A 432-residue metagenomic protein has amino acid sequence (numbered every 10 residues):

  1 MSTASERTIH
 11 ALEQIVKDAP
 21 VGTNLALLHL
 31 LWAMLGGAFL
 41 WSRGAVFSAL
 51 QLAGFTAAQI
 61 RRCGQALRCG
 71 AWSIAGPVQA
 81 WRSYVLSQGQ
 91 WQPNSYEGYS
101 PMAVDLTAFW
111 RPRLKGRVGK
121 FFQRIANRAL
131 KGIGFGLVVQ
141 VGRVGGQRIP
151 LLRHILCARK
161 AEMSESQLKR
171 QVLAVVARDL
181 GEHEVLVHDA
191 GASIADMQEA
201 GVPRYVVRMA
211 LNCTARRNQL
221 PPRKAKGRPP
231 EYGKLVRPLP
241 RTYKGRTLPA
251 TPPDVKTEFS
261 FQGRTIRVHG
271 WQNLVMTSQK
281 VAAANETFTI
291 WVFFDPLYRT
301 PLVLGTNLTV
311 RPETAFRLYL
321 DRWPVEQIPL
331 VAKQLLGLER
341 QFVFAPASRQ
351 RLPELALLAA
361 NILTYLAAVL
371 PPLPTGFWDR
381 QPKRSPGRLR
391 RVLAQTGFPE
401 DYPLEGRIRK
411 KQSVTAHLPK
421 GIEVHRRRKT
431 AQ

Functional and structural regions predicted by a protein language model:
M1-R68, I74: Gly/serine-rich nucleotide phosphate-binding loop at the start of the catalytic core of nucleotide/ADP-ribose-handling
S2-V16, T23, L40, E97 (+2 more regions): Single, function-defining residue in the core of a domain
L35-G36, A66-G146, V275-T277: Active-site-proximal, Lys/Arg-enriched surface segment that forms a nucleic-acid-binding/basic interface patch
W41-A45, A58-R62, W72, G76-A80 (+5 more regions): Generic alpha-helix structural propensity
V46-L50, C63-L67, M102-A103, F135-V138 (+2 more regions): Long, contiguous hydrophobic alpha-helical segments, chiefly transmembrane helices and signal peptides
